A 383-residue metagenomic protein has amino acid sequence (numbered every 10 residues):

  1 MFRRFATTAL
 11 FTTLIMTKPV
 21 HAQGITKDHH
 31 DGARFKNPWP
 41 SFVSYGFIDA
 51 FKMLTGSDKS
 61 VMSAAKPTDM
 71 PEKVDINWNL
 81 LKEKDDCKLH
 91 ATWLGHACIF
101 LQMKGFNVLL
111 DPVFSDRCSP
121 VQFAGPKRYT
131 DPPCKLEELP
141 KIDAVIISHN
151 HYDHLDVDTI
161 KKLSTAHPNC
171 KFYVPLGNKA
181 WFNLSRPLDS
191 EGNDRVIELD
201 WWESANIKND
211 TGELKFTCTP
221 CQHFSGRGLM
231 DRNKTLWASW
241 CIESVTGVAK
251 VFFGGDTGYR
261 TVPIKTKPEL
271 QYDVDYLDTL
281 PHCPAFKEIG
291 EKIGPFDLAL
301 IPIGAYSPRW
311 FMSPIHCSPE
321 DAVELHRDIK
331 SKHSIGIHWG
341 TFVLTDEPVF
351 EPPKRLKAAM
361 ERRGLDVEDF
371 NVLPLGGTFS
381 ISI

Functional and structural regions predicted by a protein language model:
F2-E138, E243-G255, D297-L298, G304: Metallo-beta-lactamase
L109-D111, K141-H151, Y173-P175, F252-T257 (+4 more regions): Active-site neighborhood of phospho(di)ester-bond hydrolases with catalytic His/Asp-centered motifs
F123-V174, E291-L300: Active-site metal-binding motif and surrounding structural segment of the metallo-beta-lactamase
P133-K141, A205-G212, T217, F286-K292: Short amphipathic alpha-helix with an adjacent loop that forms part of the alpha/beta core around
D143-A144, H149, D158-I207: Long, hydrophobic, well-ordered secondary-structure blocks that form the structural core and pocket-lining surfaces
H151-L155, K179-F182, E203-N206, F224-G226 (+4 more regions): Active-site environment of divalent metal-dependent phosphoester hydrolases
D158, S225-I329: Active-site-proximal loop/helix segments of hydrolase catalytic cores
R186-T211, G290-K292, S307-I383: Binuclear metal-ion centers of metallo-dependent hydrolases, dominated by the metallo-beta-lactamase
